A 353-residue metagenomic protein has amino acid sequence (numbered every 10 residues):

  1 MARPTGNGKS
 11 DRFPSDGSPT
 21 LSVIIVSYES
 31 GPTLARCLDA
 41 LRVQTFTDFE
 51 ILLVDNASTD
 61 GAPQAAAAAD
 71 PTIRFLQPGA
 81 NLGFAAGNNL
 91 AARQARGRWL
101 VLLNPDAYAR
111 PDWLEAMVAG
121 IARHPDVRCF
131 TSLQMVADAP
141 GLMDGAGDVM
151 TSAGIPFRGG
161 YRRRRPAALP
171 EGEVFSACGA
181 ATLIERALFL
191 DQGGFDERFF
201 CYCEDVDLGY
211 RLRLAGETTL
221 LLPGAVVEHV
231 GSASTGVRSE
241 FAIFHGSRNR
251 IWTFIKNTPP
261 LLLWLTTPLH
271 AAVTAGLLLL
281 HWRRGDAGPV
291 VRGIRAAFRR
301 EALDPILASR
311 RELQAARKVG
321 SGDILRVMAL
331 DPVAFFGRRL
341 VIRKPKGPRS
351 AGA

Functional and structural regions predicted by a protein language model:
P19-S22, E50, D207: Cell-envelope/extracellular polymer assembly enzymes that use nucleotide-activated donors
P32-A35, D60-A68: Acidic helix N-cap motif at the loop->helix transition within catalytic regions of sugar-transfer enzymes
D39-D48: Short, acidic, metal-binding catalytic loop of nucleotide-sugar glycosyltransferases
Q77-A95, L103-A107, A116, G160: Glycine-rich, basic loop-to-helix element that forms the pyrophosphate-binding segment of sugar-nucleotide handling
L100: Short aromatic/hydrophobic "clamp" motif used to bind/position activated sugar donors
A107-T151, I155: Conserved donor NDP-sugar-binding/catalytic core segment of glycosyltransferases
E173-V226: A short, conserved alpha-helix in the catalytic core of glycosyltransferases
L263-A353: Non-catalytic, C-terminal membrane-associated alpha-helical segments of glycosyltransferases
